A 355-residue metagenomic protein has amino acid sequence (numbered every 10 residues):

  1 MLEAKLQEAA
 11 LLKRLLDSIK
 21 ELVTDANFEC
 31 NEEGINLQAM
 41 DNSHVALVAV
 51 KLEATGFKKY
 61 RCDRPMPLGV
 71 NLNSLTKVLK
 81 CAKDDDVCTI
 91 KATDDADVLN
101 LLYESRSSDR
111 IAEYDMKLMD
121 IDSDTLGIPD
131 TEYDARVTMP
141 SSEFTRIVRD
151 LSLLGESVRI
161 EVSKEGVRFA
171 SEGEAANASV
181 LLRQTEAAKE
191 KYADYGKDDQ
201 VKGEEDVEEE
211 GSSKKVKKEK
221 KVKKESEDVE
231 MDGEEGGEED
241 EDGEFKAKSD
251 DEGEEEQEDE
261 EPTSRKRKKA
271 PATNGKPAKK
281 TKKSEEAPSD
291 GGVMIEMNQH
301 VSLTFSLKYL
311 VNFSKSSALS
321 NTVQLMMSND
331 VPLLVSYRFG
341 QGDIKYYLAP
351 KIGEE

Functional and structural regions predicted by a protein language model:
M1-K20, D25-S152, R159-E355: DNA polymerase sliding clamps and clamp-related checkpoint/processivity subunits
